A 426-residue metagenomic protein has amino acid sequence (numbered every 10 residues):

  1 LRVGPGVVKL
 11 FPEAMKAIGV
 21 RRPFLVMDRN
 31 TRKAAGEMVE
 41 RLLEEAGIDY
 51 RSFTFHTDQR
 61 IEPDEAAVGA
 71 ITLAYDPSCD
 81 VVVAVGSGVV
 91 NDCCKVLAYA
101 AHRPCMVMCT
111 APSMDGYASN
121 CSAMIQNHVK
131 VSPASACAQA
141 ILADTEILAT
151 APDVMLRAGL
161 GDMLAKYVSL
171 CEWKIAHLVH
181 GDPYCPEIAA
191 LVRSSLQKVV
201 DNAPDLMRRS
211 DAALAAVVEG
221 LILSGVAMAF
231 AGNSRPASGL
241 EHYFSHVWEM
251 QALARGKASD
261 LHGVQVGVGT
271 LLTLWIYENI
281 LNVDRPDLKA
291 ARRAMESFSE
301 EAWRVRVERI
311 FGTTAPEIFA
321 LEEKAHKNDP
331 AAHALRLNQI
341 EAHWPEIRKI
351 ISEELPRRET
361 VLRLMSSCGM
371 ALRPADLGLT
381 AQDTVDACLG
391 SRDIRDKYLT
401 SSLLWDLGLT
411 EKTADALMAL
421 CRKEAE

Functional and structural regions predicted by a protein language model:
L1-V81: ATP/NTP phosphate-donor binding region
I18, A74-P77, A98, V131-A136 (+4 more regions): Solvent-exposed alpha-helices and their adjacent loops that cap or buttress functional pockets in soluble metabolic
V26-M27, G86, A143: Short beta-strand/turn micro-motifs composed of small residues that flank or help shape donor/cofactor-binding pockets
Y75-A111: A short, small-residue-rich loop immediately preceding and capping a beta-strand
A101-K198: A glycine/threonine-rich phosphate-anchoring loop and its flanking beta-alpha core in nucleotide/phosphate-binding
V168-A176, F230-R235, I276-D287, K397-L399: Short helix-capping/linker segments at secondary-structure and domain boundaries
R193-N282: A conserved active-site cap/scaffold subdomain adjacent to cofactor or substrate pockets
V283-E426: C-terminal charged capping/lid subdomain of soluble metabolic enzymes
